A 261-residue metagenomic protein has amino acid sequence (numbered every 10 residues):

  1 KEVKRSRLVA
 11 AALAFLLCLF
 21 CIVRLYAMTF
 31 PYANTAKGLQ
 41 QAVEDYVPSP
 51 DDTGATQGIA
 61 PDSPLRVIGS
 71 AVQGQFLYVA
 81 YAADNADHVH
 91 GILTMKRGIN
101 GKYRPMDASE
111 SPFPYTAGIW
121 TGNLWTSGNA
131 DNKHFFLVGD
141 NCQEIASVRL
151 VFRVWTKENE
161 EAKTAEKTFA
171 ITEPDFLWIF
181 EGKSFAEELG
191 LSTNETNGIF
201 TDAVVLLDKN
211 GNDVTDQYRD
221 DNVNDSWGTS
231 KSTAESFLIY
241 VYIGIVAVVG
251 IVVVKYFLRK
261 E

Functional and structural regions predicted by a protein language model:
R7-Y26, V246-V248: Hydrophobic membrane-insertion alpha-helices, especially the h-region of bacterial N-terminal signal peptides
M28-R66: Short, non-transmembrane alpha-helical segments in secretory-pathway proteins
A55-R97, T196: Exposed beta-strand-loop-beta-strand "reactive/processing" segments of non-cytosolic proteins
R97-I99, G128, N132-H134, S147-D225: Ser/Thr-rich low-complexity repeats and stalk/linker segments
E110-F136: Extracellular ectodomain segments of secreted/surface proteins
N141-S147: Short proline/glycine-enriched turn/loop motifs at strand-loop junctions of beta-rich domains
W227-I245: Juxtamembrane/start-of-transmembrane alpha-helix segments at the extracytoplasmic/lumenal side of membrane anchors
G250-E261: C-terminal membrane-anchoring or membrane-association module
